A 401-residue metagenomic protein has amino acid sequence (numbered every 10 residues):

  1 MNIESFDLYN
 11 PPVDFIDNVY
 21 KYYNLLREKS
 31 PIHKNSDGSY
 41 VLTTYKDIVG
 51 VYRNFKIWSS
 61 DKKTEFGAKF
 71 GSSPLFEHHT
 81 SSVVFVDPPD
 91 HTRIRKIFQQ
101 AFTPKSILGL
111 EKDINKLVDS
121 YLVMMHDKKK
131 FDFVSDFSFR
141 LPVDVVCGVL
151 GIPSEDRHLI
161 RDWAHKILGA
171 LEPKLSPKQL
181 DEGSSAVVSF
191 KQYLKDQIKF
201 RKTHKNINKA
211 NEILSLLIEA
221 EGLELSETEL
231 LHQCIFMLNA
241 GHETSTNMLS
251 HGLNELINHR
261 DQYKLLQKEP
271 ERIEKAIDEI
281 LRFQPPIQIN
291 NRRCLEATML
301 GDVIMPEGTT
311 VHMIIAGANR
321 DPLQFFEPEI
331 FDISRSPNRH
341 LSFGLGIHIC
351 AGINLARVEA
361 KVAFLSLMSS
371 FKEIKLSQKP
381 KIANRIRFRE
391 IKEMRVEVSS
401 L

Functional and structural regions predicted by a protein language model:
M1-L401: Cytochrome P450
